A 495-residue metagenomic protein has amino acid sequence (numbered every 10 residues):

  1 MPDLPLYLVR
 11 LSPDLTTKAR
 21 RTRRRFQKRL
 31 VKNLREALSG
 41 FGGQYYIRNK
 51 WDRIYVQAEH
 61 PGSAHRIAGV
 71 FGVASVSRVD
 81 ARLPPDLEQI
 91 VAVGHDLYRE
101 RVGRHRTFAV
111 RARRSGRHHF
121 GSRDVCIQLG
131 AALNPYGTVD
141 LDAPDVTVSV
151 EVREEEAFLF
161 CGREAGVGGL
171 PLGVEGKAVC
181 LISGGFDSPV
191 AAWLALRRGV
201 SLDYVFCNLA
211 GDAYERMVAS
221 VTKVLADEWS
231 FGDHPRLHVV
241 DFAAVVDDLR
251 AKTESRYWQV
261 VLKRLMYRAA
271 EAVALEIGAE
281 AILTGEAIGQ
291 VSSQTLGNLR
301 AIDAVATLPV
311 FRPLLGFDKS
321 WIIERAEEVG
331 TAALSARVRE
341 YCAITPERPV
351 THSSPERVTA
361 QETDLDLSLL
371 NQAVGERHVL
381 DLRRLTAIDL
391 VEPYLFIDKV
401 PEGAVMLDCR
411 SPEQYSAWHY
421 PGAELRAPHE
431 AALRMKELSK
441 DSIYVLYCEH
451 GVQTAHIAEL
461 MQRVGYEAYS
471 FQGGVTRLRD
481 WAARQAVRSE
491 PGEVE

Functional and structural regions predicted by a protein language model:
M1-V179, P189-H234, A304, H352-S353 (+4 more regions): RNA-binding accessory domains that recognize and position tRNA/RNA substrates
R113-S115, D364-A417, S489-E495: Flexible, polar/low-complexity N-terminal or interdomain linker segments that lie immediately upstream of folded
Q128-L133, R163-E175, W229, V246 (+2 more regions): Active-site adenylate/phosphate-handling loop in enzymes that bind or generate adenylated species
C207-A210, F242-A243, E286-Q290, P313-G316 (+2 more regions): Short, ordered loop/turn segments at secondary-structure junctions
K223-A251, R339, I344: A conserved beta-strand->alpha-helix junction
G330-V338: A short alpha-helix-loop-beta-strand transition element characteristic of N-terminal alpha/beta dinucleotide-binding
P412, S416-I443, H450-E495: Rhodanese-like catalytic fold shared by cysteine-dependent sulfurtransferases and DSP/PTP-type phosphatases
